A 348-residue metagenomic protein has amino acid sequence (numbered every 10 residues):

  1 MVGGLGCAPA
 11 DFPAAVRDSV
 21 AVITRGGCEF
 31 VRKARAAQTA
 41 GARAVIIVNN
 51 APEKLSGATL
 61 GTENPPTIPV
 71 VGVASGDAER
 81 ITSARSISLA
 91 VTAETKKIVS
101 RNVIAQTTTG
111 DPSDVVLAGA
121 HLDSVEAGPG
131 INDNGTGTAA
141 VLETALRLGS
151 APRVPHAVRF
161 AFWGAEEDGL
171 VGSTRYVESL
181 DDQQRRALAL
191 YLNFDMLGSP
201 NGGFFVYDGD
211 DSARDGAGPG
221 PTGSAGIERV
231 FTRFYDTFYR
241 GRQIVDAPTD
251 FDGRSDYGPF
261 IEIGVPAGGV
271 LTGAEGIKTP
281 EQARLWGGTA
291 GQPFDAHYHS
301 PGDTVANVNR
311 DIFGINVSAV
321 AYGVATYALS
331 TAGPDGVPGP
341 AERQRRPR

Functional and structural regions predicted by a protein language model:
M1, V22-C28, K33-A34, P66-I68 (+6 more regions): Second-shell loop/turn segments in exported
M1-V73, P129, D246: Extracellular/luminal Protease-associated
G3-G6, T62-I131, E143-L146, S150 (+1 more regions): Soluble metallo-hydrolase cores and metallopeptidase-like ectodomains found primarily in the secretory/periplasmic
S19-T24, A44-V48, P69-G72, V103-Q106 (+10 more regions): Structural recognition of the beta-strand scaffold that forms the well-ordered cores of secreted hydrolase catalytic
R25-G27, A51-P52, D77, A93-T95 (+4 more regions): Acidic, glycine-rich active-site loops and adjacent beta-strand->loop/helix elements that engage anionic groups
A36-A40, I131-A145: Active-site alpha-helical elements of protease catalytic centers
S113, E126, R153, W163-T279 (+1 more regions): Metal-dependent peptidase/peptidase-like ectodomains
I277-R348: His/Asp/Glu-rich mid-to-C-terminal helical/loop segments that flank catalytic regions of hydrolases
